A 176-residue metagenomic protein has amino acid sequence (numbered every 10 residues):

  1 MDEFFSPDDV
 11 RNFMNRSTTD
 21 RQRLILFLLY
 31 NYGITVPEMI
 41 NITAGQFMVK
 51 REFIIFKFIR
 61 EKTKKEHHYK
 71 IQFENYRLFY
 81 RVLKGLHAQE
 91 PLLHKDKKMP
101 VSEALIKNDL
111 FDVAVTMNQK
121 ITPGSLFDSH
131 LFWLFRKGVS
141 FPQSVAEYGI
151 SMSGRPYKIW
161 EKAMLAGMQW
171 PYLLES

Functional and structural regions predicted by a protein language model:
E3, P7-I34: Basic, Lys/Arg- and aromatic-enriched nucleic-acid-binding interface segment
S6-V10, R21-R23, E103, K107 (+1 more regions): Short, leucine-enriched amphipathic alpha-helices that occur as contiguous helical runs
L29-R51, Q143: Short, charged phosphate-coordinating catalytic segments
G45-M48, V101-S102, G149-K158: Short, basic interhelical loop/turn and adjoining N-cap of the next helix at nucleic-acid- or acidic-partner-contacting
K50, I59-D96: Basic, alpha-helical nucleic-acid-contacting "clamp/cap" segments
I55-E61, M168-S176: Short Lys/Arg-enriched helix C-cap and helix-to-coil transition segments that create basic nucleic-acid-contact patches
F58, G154-L165: Major-groove recognition helix of helix-turn-helix-like DNA-binding domains
N108-A146, I150, L165-A166, Y172-L173: Short, basic (Lys/Arg/His-rich) helix/loop patches that form interaction surfaces in the mid-to-C-terminal regions
